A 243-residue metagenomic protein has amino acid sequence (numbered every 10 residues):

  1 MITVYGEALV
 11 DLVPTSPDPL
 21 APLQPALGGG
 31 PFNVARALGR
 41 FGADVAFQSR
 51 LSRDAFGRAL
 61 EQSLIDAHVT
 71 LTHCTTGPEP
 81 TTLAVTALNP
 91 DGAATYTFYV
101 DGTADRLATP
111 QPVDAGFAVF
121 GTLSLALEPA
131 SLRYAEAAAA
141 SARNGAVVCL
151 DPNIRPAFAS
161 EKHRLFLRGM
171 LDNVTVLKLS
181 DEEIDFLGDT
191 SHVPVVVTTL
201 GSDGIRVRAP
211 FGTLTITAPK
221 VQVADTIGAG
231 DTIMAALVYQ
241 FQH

Functional and structural regions predicted by a protein language model:
M1-T3, G116-F117, V147, V195: Structural motif
M1-V69, V223: Glycine-rich phosphate/adenosyl-contacting loop at the front of the ribokinase-like
T3, A139-A140, D189-H243: Conserved phosphate-binding/catalytic region of the ribokinase-like
V10, P14, R53, I154 (+3 more regions): Short, glycine/acidic-enriched loop or turn micro-motifs at the edges of active sites
R36, L83-A87, G204-R208: Short beta-strand scaffold segments in enzyme catalytic cores
D44-T122, N144-A146: Conserved N-terminal subdomain of the carbohydrate kinase-like
F117, T122-T190, G204-I205: Conserved beta-alpha-beta core of the PfkB/ribokinase-like small-molecule kinase fold
